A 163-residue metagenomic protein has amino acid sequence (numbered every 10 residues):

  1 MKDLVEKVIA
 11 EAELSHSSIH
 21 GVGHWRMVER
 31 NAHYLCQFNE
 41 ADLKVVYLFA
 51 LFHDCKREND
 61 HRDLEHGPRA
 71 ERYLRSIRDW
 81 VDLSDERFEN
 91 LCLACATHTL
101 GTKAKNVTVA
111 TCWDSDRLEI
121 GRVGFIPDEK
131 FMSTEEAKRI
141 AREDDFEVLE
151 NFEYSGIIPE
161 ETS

Functional and structural regions predicted by a protein language model:
M1-E6, L43-Y47: Short hydrophobic/aromatic-rich motifs at helix boundaries and adjacent loops
K2-D3, E13-A41, F52, W80-L83 (+1 more regions): Divalent metal-dependent phosphate-bond-processing catalytic cores, especially two-metal-ion Mg2+/Mn2+ enzymes that act
H20-G23, E65, N90: A structural signal for alpha-helical segments
V28-A32, E65-W80: An active-site-proximal "capping" alpha-helix that borders the catalytic cofactor pocket
L43-H61, H66, A70, C92-T99 (+1 more regions): His-Asp-centered metal-binding catalytic motifs of divalent-metal-dependent phosphohydrolases/nucleases
H61, L74-R75, A137: Juxtamembrane helix-loop transition sites at the ends of transmembrane segments in multi-pass membrane proteins
S84-E89: Membrane-interface starts of transmembrane alpha-helices
